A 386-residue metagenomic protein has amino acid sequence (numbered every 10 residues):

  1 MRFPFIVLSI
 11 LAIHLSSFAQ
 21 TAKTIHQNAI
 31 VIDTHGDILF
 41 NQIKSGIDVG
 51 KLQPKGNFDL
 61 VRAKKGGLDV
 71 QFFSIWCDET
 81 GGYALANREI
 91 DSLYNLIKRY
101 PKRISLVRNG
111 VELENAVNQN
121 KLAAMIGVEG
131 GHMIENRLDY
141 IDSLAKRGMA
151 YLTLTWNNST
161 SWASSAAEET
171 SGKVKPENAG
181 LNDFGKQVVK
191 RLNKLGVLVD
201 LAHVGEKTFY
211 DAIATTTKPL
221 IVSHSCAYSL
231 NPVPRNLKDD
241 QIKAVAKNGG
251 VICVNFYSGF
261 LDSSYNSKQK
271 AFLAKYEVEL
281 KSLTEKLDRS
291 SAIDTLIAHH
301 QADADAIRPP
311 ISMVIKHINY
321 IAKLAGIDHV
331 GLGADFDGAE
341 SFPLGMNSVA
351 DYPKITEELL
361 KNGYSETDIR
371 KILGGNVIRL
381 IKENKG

Functional and structural regions predicted by a protein language model:
M1-T24: Bacterial Sec-dependent N-terminal signal peptides
S9, K218-P219, G250-V251: Conserved active-site beta-strand-loop modules that form the wall/rim of enzyme catalytic pockets and either contain
F18-P176, Y228, P232-G386: N-terminal hydrophobic targeting/anchoring segments and the immediately downstream early-domain regions of hydrolases
N178-S225: Loop-centered beta-sheet repeat module
